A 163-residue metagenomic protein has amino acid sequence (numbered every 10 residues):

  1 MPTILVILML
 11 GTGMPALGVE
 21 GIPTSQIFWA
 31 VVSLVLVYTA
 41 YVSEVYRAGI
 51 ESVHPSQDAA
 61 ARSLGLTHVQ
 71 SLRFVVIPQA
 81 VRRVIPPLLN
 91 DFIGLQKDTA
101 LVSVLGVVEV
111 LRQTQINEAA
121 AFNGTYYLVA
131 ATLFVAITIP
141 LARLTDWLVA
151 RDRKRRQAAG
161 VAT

Functional and structural regions predicted by a protein language model:
M1-T163: Transmembrane alpha-helices and adjacent helix-loop boundaries
